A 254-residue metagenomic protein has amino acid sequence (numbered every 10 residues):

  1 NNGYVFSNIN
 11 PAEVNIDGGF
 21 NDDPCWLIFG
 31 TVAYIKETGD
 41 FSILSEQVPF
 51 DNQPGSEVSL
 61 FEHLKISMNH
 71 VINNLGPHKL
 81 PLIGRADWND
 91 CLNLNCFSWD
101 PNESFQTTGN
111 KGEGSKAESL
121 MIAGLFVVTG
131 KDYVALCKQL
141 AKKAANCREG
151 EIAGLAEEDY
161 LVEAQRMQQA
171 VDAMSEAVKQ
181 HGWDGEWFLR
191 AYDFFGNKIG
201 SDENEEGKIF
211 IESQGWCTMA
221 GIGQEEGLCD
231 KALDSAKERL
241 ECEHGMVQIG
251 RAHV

Functional and structural regions predicted by a protein language model:
N1-H253: Acidic, mature catalytic/reactive cores of soluble proteins
